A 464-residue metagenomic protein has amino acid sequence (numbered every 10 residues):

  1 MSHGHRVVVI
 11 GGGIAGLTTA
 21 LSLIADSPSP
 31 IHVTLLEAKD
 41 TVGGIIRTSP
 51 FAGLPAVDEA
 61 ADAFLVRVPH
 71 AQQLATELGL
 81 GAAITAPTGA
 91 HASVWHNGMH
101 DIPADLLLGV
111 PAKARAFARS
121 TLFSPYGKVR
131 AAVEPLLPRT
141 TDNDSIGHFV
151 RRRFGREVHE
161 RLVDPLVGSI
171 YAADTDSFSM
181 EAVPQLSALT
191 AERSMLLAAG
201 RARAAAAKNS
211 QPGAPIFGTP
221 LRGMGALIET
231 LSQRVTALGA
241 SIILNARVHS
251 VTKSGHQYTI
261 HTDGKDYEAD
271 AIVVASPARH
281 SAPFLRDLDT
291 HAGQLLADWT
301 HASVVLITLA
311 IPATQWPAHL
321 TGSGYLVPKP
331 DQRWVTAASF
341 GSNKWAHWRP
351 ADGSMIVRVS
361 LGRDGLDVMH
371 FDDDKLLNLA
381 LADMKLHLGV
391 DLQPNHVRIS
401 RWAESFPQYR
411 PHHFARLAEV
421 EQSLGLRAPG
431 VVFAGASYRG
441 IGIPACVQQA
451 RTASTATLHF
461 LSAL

Functional and structural regions predicted by a protein language model:
S2, L244-V357, R363-D374, L386-H387: Mid-domain catalytic core of redox enzymes that form a hydrophobic substrate pocket/lid adjacent to a catalytic redox
H5-L35: N-terminal Rossmann-like FAD-binding beta1-loop-alpha1 element of flavoenzymes
A15, T41, R279: Conserved Rossmann-like nucleotide-cofactor binding loop
I24-A52: Glycine-rich FAD pyrophosphate-binding loop
T48, P103-P111, H319-T321, T336-L464: Conserved flavin/dinucleotide-binding core of flavoenzymes
A52-P138: Dinucleotide-binding Rossmann-like beta1-alpha1 core, especially the glycine-rich loop that anchors the ADP
R67, R152-R153, S169, A275-S276 (+1 more regions): Short, well-ordered coil/turn residues at beta-beta hairpins and beta-strand->alpha-helix junctions within
V129-H249: Active-site/ligand-binding neighborhood in enzyme catalytic cores
